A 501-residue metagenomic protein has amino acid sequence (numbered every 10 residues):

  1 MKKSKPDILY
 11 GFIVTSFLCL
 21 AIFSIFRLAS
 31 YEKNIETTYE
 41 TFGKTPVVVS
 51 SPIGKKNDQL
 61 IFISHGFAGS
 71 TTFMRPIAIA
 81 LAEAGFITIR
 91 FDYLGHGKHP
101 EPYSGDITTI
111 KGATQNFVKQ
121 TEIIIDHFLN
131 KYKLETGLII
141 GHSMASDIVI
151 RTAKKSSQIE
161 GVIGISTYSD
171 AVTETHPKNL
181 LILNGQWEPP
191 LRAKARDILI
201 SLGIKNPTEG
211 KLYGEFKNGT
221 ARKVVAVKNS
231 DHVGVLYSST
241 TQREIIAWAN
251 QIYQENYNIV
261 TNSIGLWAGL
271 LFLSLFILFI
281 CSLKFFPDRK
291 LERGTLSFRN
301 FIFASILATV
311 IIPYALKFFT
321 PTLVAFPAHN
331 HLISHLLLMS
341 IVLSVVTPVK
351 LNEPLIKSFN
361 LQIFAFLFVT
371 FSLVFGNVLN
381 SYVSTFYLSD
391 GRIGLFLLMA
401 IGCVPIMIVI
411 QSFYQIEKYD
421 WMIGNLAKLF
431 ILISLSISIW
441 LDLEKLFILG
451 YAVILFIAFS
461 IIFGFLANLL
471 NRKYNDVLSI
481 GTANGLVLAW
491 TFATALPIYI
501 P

Functional and structural regions predicted by a protein language model:
K3-T41, P46-V48: An N-terminal hydrophobic leader/cap segment in hydrolases
P6-F12, I264-L266, F298-F303, E353-I363: Alpha-helical transmembrane segments and their helix-start/interface "positive-inside/aromatic belt" motifs in integral
S16-L20, F276-I280, V404-M407, S460 (+1 more regions): Alpha-helical transmembrane segments
A21-R27, I280-C281, I312-L316: Alpha-helical transmembrane segments of multi-pass membrane proteins
A29-V260: Soluble extramembrane regions of membrane proteins in the secretory/endomembrane system
Y257-L270: Juxtamembrane/start-of-transmembrane alpha-helix segments at the extracytoplasmic/lumenal side of membrane anchors
G269, L273-I311: Juxtamembrane interface at the cytosolic side of transmembrane helices
L307-P501: Alpha-helical transmembrane segments of integral membrane proteins
